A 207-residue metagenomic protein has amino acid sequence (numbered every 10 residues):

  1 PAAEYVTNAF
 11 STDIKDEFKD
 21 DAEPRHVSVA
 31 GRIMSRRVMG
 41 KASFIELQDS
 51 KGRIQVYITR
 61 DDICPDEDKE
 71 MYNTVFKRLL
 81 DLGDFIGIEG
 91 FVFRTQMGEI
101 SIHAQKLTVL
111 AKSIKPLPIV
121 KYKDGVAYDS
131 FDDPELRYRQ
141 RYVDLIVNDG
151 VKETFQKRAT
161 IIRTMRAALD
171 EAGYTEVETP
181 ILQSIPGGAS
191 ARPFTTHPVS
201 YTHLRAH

Functional and structural regions predicted by a protein language model:
P1-R205: Class II aminoacyl-tRNA synthetase catalytic cores and aaRS-like
